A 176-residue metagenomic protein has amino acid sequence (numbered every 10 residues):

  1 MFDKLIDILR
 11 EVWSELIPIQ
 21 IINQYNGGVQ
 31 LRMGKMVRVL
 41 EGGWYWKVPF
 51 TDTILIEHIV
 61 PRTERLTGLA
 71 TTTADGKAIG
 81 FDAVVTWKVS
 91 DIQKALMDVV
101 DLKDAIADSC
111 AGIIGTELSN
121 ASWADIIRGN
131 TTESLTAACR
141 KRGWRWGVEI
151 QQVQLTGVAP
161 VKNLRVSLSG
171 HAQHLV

Functional and structural regions predicted by a protein language model:
M1-N23, G28-W44: N-terminal, leucine/charged-rich tether regions that mediate assembly and partner docking in large macromolecular
I19-M33, K47-V176: Amphipathic, interface-forming alpha-helical segments with heptad-repeat character
